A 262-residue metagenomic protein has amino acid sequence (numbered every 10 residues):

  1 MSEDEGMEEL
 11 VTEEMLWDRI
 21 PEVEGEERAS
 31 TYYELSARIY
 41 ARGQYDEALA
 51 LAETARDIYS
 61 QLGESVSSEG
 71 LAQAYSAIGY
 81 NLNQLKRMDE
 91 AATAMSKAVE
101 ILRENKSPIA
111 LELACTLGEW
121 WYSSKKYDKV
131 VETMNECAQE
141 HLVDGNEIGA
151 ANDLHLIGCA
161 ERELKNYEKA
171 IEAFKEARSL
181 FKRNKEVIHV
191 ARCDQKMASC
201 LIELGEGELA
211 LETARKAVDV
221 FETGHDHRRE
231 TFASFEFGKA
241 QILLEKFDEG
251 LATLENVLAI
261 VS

Functional and structural regions predicted by a protein language model:
V23, I39, Y59, L82 (+7 more regions): Eukaryotic all-alpha helical interaction scaffolds
E26, V66-E69, P108, I148 (+2 more regions): Residue signature of alpha-solenoid helical repeat architecture, marking inter-repeat boundaries and helix-start
S30, E69-Q73, T93, E112 (+3 more regions): Residue register of alpha-helical TPR repeats
